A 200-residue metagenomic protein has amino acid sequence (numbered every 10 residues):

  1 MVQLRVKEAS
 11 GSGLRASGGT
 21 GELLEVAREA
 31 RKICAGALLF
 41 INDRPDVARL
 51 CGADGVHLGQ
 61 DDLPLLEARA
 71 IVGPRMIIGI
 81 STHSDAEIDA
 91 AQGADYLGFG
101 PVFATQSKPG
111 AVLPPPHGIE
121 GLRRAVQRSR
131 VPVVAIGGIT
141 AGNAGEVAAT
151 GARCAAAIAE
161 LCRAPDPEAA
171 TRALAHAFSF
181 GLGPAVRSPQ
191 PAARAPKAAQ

Functional and structural regions predicted by a protein language model:
M1-P74: N-terminal active-site wall of soluble small-molecule enzyme domains
V2, A48, A91, L97 (+4 more regions): Conserved, mostly hydrophobic/aromatic
V2-L4, L39-I41, V56-L58, I78-I80 (+3 more regions): Hydrophobic faces of well-ordered beta-strands that scaffold small-molecule active sites in alpha/beta enzyme cores
S12-L14, F180, P184-A192: Intrinsic disorder
G21-I41, A68-S84, V112-A135, T140-A141 (+1 more regions): Alpha-helix-loop-beta-strand connector modules within alpha/beta enzyme cores
D43-V47, P64-E67, A86-A90, G121 (+2 more regions): Short acidic active-site motifs
Q60-A68, G98-V112, A144-A177: Glycine-rich phosphate-binding active-site loops on the catalytic face of alpha/beta enzymes
